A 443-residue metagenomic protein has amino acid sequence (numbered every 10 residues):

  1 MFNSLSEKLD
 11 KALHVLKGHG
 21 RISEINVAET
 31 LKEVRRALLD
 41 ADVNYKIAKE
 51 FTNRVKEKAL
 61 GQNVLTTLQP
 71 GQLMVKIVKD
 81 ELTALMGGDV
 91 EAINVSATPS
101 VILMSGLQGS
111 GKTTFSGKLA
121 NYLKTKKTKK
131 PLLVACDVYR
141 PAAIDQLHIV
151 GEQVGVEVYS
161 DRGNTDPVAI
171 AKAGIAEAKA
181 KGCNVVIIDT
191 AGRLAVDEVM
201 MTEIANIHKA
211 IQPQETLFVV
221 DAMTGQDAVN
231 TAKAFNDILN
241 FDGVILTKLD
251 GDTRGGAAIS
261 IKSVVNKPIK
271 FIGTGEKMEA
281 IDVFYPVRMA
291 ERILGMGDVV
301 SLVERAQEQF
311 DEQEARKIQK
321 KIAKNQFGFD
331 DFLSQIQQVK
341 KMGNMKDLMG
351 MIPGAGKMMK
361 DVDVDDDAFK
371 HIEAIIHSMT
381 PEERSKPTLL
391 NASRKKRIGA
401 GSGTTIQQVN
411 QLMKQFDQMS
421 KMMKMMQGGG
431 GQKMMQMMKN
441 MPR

Functional and structural regions predicted by a protein language model:
F2-H19, R288-R443: Long amphipathic alpha-helical segments used for membrane anchoring, targeting, substrate engagement, or oligomerization
K8-C136, A143-N164, I170-I188: Primarily NTPase-proximal linker/entry elements flanking Walker-type ATP/GTP-binding cores
L16, D42, V78, L107 (+9 more regions): Residue-level signature of catalytic and energy-coupling elements of molecular machines, predominantly ATP/GTP-dependent
H19, N26, T66, A92-S96 (+16 more regions): Replace "in large, NTP-powered and nucleic-acid-processing enzymes" with "in large, NTP-powered factors and other
D40, E57-L60, T83, G87 (+7 more regions): Generic secondary-structure signature for well-ordered alpha-helical cores
G109-S110, Y139-P141, T165-P167, G192-V196 (+2 more regions): Short, small-residue-enriched loops and turns at beta-alpha junctions that line or gate enzyme active sites
K127-L132, V154-V158, N184-V186, I211-T216 (+2 more regions): Short, surface-exposed connector motifs at secondary-structure boundaries
A171-K172, K179, C183, A195 (+2 more regions): Conserved phosphate-handling catalytic cores of large alpha/beta enzymes
